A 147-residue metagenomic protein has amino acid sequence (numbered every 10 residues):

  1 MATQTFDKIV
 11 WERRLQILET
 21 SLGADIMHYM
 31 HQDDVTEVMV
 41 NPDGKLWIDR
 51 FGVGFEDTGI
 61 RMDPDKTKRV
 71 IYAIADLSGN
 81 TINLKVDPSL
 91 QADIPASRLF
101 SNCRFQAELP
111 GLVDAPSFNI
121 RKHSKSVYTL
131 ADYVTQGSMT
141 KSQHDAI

Functional and structural regions predicted by a protein language model:
M1-D57: N-terminal anchoring/assembly modules that precede and organize ATP-driven motor systems
I26, A146-I147: Generic hydrophobic alpha-helical segments
D49, F55-A146: P-loop NTP-binding catalytic core
